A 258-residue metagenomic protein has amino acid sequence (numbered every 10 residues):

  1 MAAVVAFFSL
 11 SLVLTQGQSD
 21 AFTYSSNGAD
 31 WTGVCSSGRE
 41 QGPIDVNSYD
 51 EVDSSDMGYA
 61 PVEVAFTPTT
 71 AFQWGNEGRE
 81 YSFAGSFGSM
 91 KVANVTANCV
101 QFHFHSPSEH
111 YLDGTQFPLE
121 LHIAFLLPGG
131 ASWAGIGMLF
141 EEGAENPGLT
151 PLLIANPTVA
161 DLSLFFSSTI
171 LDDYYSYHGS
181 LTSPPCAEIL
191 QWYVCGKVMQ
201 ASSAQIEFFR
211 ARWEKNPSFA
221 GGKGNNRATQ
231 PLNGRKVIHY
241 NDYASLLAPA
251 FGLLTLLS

Functional and structural regions predicted by a protein language model:
A3-S258: Alpha-carbonic anhydrase
